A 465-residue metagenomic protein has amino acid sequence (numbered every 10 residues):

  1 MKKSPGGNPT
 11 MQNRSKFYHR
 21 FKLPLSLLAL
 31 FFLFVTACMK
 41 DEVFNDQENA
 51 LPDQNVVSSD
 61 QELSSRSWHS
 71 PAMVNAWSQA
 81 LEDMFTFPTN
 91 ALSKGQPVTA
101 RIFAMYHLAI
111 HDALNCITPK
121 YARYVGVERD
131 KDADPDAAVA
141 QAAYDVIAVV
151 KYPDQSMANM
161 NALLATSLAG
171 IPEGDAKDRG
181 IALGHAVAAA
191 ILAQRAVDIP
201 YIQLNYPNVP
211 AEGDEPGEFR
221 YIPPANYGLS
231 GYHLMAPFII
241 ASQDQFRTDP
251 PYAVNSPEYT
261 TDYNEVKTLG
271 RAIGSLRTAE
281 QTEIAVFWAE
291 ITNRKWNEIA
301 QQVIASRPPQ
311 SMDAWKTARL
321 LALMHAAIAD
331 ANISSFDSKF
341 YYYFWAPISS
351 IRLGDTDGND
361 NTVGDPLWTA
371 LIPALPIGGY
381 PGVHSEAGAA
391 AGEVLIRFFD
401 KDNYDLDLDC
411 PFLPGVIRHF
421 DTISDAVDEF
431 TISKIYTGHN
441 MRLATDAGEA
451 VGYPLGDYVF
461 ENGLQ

Functional and structural regions predicted by a protein language model:
S4-P5, T10-L25: Bacterial N-terminal signal peptides that target proteins for export
L27-F31: Sec-dependent N-terminal signal peptides
V35-A37: C-terminal motif of bacterial Sec signal peptides marking the signal peptidase cleavage site
M39-D41: Bacterial signal peptide processing site
F44-Q465: Acidic/polar surface patches and capping/hinge elements
